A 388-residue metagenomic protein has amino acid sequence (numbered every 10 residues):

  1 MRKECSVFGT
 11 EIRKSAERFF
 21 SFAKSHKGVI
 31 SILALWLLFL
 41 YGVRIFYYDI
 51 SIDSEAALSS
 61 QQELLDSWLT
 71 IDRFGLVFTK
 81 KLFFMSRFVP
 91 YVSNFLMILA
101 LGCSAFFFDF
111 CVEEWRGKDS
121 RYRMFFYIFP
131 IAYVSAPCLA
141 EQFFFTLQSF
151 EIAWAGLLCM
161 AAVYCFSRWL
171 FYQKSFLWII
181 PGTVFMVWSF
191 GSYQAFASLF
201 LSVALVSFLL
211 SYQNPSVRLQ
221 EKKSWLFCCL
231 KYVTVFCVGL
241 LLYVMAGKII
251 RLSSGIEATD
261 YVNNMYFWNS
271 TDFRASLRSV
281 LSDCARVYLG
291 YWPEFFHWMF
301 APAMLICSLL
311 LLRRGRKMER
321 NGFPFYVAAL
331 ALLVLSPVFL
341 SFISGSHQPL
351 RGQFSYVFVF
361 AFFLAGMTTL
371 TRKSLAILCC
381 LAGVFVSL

Functional and structural regions predicted by a protein language model:
M1-L38: Start-transfer (signal-anchor) and selected internal transmembrane alpha helices of multi-pass inner/ER membrane
F39-A100, A105-F107, F129-P130, T146-F150 (+3 more regions): Transmembrane catalytic cores of multi-pass membrane glycosyltransferases and polysaccharide-assembly enzymes
F95-D119, R123, A161-C165, L309-L311: Transmembrane-helix motifs of polytopic, lipid-linked glycan transferases
R123, F176-L177, M318-F323, T368-S387: Signature aromatic-anchored transmembrane alpha helix within multi-pass, membrane-resident enzymes that catalyze glycan
M124-L158, G191: Aromatic- and kink-enriched transmembrane "portal" helix at the membrane-lumen/periplasm boundary that abuts
A153-F171, P181-M186, V203-Q213, V359: Specific aromatic-rich, kink-prone transmembrane helix
C165-V187, V217-F227, L375-L378: Short hydrophobic alpha-helices at membrane interfaces in multi-pass membrane enzymes
P349-L381: Cytosolic-side transmembrane helix boundary signature
